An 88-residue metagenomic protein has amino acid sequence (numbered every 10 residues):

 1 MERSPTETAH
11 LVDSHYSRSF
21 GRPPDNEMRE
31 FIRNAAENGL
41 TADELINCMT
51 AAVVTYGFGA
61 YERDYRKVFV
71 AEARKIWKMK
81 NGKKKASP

Functional and structural regions predicted by a protein language model:
M1-K83: Composition-driven recognition of low-complexity segments enriched in small/aliphatic/hydroxylated residues
K85-P88: Short acidic DE-rich linear segments
